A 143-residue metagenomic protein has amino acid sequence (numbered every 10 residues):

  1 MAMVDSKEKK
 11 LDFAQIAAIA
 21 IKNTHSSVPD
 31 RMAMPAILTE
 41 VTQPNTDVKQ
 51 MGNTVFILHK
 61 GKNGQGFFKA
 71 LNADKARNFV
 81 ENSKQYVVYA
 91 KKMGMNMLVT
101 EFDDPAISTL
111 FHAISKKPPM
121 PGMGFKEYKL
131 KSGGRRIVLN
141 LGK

Functional and structural regions predicted by a protein language model:
M1-A36, K143: Short amphipathic alpha-helix that is part of the acyltransferase structural core
A2-Q15, D47-Q50, M95-I114, L130-S132: A structural boundary/capping signal
E8, N53, N63-G64, M123 (+1 more regions): Intrinsic-disorder/low-complexity loop/linker signature
S27, V55-F56, A106-T109: Short, surface-exposed beta-strand/loop "edge" segments at domain boundaries and coil↔beta transitions
M34-G52, A113-P119: Short, solvent-exposed secondary-structure boundary motifs
T42-K75, G142-K143: Conserved donor-binding loop and adjoining core beta-sheet/short helix segment in diverse acyl/aminoacyl transferases
G61-G122: Acyl-donor binding region in acyl/amide transferases
K117-V138: Conserved catalytic-core motifs of GNAT/GCN5-like acyltransferases
